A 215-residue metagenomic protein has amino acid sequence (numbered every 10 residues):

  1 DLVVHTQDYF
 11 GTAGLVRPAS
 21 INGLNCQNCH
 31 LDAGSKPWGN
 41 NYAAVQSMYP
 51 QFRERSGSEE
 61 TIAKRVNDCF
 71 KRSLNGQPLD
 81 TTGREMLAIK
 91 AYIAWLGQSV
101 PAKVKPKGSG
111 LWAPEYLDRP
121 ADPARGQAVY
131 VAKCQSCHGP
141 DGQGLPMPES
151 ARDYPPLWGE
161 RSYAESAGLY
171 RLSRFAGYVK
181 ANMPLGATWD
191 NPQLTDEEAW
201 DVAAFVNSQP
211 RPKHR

Functional and structural regions predicted by a protein language model:
D1-P18, G97-V131, L145-P146: Electrostatic cytochrome c docking/interface patches
L2, I21, N25, T61 (+9 more regions): Extracytoplasmic/secreted proteins, especially bacterial periplasmic and envelope-associated proteins
V3-Q7, H30, G97, H138 (+1 more regions): Protein kinase-like catalytic domain
T12-A63, G144-K180: Gly/Gly-Pro-rich "capping" loops immediately C-terminal to redox-active cysteine motifs in periplasmic/lumenal
G23-G34, I89, G126-G142, L157 (+1 more regions): The canonical Cys-X-X-Cys-His
R65-K105, N191-R215: C-terminal capping alpha-helices of c-type cytochrome domains
V104-G108, P140-P155, N191: Short acidic alpha-helical/loop segments enriched in Asp/Glu that coordinate divalent cations
G159-H214: Active-site/pore-lining binding-face segments in mid-to-C-terminal subdomains
